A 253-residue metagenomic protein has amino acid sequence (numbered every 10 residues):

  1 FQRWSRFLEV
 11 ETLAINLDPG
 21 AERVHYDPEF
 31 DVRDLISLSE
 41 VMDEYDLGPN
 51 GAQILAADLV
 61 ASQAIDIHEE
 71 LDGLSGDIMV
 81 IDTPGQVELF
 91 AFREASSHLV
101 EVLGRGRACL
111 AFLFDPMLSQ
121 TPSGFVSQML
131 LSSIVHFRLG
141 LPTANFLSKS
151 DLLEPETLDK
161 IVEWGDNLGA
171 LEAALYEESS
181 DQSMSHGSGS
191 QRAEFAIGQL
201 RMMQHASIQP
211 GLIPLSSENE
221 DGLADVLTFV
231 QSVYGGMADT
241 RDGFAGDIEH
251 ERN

Functional and structural regions predicted by a protein language model:
F1-H98, G104-C109: Nucleotide-state-sensitive switch-loop elements of NTP-binding domains
N16, V80-T83, L110-M117, F146-K149 (+1 more regions): Conserved beta-strand segments of the P-loop GTPase G domain that flank and frequently precede/overlap
A21-V24, E40, E88, S119-T121 (+2 more regions): Eukaryotic short linear interaction motifs
E88-I197, M203-Q204: Conserved catalytic-core segment of NTP-binding enzymes
L153, E218-Y234: Conserved GTPase G-domain signal focused on the G5
I197, R201-E218: Beta-strand-loop-alpha "switch" segments that mediate conformational coupling across diverse proteins
D225, Y234-N253: C-terminal non-catalytic interaction/localization modules
